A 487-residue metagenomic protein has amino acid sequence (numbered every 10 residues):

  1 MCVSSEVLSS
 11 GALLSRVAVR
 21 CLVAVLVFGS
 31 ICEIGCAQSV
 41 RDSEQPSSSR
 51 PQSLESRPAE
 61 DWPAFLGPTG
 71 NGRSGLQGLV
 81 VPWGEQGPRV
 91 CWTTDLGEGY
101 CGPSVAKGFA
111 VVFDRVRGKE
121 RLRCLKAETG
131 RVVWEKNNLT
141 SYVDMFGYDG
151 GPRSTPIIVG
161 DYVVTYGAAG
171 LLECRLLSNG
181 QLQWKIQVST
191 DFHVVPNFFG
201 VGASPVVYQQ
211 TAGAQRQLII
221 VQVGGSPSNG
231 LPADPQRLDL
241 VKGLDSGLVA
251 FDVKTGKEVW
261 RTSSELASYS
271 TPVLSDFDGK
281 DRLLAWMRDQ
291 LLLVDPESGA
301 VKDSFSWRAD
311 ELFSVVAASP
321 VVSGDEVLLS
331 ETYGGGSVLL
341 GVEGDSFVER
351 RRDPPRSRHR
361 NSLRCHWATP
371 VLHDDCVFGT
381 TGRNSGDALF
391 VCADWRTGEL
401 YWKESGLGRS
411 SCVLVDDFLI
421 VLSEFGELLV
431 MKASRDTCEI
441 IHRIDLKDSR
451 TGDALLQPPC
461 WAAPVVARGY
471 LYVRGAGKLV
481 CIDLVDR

Functional and structural regions predicted by a protein language model:
M1-V17: N-terminal secretory signal peptides that target proteins for export/translocation
V3, V17, C21, S39-D42 (+1 more regions): Positively charged, low-complexity intrinsically disordered regions
A18-E33: Bacterial N-terminal signal peptides
E33-R487: Noncatalytic, solvent-exposed loop/strand surfaces of beta-propeller-type extracellular/periplasmic domains
